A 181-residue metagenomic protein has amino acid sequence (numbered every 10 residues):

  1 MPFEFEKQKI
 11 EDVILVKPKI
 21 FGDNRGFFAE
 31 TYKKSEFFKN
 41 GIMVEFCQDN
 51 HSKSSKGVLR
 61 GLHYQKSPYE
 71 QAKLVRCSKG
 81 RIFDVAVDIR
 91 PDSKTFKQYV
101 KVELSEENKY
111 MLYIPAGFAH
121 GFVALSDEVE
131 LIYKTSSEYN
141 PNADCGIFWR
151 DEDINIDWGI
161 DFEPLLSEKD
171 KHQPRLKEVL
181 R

Functional and structural regions predicted by a protein language model:
M1-E107, E128, T135-R181: Non-catalytic, conserved peripheral segments adjacent to functional cores
L104-D127: Conserved metal-binding segment of the jelly-roll/cupin
